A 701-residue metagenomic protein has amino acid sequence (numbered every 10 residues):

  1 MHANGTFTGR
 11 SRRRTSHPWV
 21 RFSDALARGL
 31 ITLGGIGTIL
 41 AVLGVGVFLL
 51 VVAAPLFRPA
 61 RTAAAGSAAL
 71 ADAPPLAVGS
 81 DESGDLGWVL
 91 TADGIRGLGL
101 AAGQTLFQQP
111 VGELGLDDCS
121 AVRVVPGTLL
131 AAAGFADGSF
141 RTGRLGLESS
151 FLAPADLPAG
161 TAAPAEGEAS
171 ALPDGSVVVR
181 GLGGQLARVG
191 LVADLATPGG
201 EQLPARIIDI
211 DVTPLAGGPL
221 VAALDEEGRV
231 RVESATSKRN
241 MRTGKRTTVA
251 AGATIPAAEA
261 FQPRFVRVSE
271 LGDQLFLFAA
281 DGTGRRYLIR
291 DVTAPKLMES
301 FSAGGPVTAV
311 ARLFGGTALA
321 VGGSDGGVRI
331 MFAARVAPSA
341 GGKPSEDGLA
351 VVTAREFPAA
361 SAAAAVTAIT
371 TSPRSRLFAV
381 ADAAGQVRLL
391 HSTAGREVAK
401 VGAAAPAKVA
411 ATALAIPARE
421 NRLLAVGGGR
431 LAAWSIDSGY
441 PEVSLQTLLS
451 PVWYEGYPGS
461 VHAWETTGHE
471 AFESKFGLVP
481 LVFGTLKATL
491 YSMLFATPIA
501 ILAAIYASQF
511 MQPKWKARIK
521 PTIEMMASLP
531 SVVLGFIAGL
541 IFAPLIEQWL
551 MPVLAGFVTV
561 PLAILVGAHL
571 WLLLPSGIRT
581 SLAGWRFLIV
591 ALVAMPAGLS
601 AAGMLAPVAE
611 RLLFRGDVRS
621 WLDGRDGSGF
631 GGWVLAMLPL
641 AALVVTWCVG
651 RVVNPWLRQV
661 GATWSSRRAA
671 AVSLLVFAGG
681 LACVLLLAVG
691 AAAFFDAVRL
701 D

Functional and structural regions predicted by a protein language model:
P55, A102-G103, R144-G160, S234-K245 (+4 more regions): Short loop/turn segments immediately following beta-strands, especially the blade-tip and inter-blade linker loops
A64-L70, T105-E113, A193-E201, V249-A258 (+3 more regions): A short beta-strand motif characteristic of beta-propeller blades
D72-S80, G115-T128, A165-S176, Q202-T213 (+4 more regions): Repeated scaffold domains used in trafficking and secretory/extracellular systems, primarily beta-propellers
D93-R96, A136-F140, E226-R231, D281-R285 (+5 more regions): Loop/turn residues immediately N-terminal
L478-Y506, M551-G556, G629-A636, D701: Transmembrane alpha-helix signature in integral membrane proteins
S492-I523, G567-L574, N654-R658: Transmembrane-helix boundary motif in ABC transporter permease subunits
M526-R651, W664-D701: Generic hydrophobic transmembrane alpha-helix motif, especially the helices
